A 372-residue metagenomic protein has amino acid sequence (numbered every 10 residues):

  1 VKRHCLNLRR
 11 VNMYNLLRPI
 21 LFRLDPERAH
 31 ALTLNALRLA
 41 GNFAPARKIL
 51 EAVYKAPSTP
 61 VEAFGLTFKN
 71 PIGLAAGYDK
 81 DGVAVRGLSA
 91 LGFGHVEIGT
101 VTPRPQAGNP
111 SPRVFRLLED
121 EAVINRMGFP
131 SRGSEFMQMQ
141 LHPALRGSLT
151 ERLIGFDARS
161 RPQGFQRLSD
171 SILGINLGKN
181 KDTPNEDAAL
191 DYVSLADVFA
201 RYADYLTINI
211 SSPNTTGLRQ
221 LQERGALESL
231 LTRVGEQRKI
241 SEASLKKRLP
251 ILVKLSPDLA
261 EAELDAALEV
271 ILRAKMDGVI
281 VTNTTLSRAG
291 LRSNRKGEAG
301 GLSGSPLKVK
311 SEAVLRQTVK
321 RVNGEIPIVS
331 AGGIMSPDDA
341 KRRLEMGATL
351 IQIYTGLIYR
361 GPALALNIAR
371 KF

Functional and structural regions predicted by a protein language model:
N12-V61, N125: An N-cap/entry alpha-helix motif that binds or orients negatively charged groups
R38, P45-Y54, S212-A226, E269-G324 (+3 more regions): Glycine/Thr-rich beta-alpha phosphate-binding loop at enzyme active sites
L66-G73, S169-I175, S241-L259, K320-S330: Short beta-strand/loop segments at the ligand-binding rim of alpha/beta enzyme cores
D81-L88, L259-R273, K320, G324 (+1 more regions): Catalytic cores of alpha/beta
E97-P103, I210-S212, G278-L286, A340-N367: Glycine-rich phosphate-binding active-site loops on the catalytic face of alpha/beta enzymes
G99-L149, L153: A gly/proline- and charged-residue-enriched helix-loop-helix capping module
P105-E121, G290-G300, G356-F372: C-terminal helical cap(s) of enzyme catalytic domains, especially alpha/beta-barrels
N180-V193, R219-Q220, A226, L252-R273: Active-site glycine- and acidic-residue-rich loops that bind and position anionic ligands or nucleotide-like cofactors
